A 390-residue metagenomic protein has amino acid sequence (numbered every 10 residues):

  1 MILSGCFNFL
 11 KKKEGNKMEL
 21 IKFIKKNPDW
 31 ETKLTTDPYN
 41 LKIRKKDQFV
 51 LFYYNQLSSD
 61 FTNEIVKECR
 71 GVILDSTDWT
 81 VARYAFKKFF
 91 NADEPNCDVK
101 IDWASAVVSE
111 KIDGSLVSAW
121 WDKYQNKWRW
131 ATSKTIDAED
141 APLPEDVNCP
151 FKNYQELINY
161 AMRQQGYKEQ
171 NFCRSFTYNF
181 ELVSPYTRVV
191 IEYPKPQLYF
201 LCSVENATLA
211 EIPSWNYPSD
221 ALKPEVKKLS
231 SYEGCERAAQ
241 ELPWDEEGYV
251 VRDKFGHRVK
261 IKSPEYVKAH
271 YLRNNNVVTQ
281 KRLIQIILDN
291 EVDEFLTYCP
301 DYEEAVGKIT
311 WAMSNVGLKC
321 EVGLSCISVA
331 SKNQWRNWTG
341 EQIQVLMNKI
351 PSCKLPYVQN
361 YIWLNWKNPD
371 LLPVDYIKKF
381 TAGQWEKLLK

Functional and structural regions predicted by a protein language model:
L10-K11: Intrinsically disordered, low-complexity segments enriched in serine/threonine/proline/glycine and often basic
E14-K390: Core nucleotide-handling region used for phosphoryl-transfer chemistry
